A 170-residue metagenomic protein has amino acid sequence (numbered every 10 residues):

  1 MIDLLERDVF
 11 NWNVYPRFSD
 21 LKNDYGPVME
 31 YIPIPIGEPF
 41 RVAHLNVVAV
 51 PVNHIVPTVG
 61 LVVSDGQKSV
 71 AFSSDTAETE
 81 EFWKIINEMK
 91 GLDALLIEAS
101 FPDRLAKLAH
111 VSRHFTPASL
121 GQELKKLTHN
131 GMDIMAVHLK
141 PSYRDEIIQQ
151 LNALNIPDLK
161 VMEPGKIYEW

Functional and structural regions predicted by a protein language model:
M1-I2, D8-N11, G37, N53 (+3 more regions): Short, flexible active-site-adjacent loop segments at beta-strand->alpha-helix junctions, enriched in small/polar
M1-Y25: Active-site HxH/HxHxD metal-binding segment of metal-dependent hydrolases
L5, V47, L61, D75 (+3 more regions): Divalent metal-coordination and catalytic microenvironments
E6, P57-V59, A71, K107 (+1 more regions): Short acidic, gly/pro-rich beta-turn/loop elements at beta-sheet edges and active-site/ligand-binding grooves
F10-P16, E30-I32, V42-L45, A77-T79 (+3 more regions): Short amphipathic alpha-helical surface micro-motifs
K22-E30, A43, N130, I156-D158: A short helix-to-beta-strand connector/capping loop
P27-I85, I167-W170: Core dinuclear metal-dependent hydrolase active-site scaffold
T79-I167: Cap/insert and terminal regions of metallo-dependent hydrolase folds
